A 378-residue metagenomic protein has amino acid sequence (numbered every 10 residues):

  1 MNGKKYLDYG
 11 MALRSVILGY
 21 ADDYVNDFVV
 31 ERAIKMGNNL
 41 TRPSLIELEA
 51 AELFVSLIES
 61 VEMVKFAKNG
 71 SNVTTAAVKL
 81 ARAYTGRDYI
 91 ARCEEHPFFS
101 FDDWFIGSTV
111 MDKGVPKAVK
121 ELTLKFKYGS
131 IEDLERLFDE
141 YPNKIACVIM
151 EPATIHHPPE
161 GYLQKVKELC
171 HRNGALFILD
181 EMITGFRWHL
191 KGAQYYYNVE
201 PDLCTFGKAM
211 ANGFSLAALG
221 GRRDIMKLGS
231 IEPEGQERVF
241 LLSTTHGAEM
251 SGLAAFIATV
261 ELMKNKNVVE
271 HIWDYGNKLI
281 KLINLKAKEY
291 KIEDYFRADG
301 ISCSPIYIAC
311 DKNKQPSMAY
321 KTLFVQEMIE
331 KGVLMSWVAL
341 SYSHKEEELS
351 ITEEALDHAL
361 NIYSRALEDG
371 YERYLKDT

Functional and structural regions predicted by a protein language model:
M1-T378: Conserved N-terminal phosphate-binding loop of PLP-dependent enzymes in the Aspartate aminotransferase
